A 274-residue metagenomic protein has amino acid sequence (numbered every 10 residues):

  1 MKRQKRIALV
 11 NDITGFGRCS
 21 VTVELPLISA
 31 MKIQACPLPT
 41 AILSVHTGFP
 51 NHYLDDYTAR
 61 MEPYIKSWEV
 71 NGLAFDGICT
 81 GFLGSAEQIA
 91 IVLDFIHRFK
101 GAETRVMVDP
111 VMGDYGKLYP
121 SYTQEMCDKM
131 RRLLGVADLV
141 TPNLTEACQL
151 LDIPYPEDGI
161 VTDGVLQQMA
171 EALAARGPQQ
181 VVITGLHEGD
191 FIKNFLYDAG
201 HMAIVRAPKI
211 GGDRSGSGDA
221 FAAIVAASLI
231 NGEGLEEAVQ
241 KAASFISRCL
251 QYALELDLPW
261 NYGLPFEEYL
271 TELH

Functional and structural regions predicted by a protein language model:
K2-V108, M112-P120, T271: Conserved N-terminal subdomain of the carbohydrate kinase-like
V10, M31, W68-N71, R98-F99 (+6 more regions): Change "in soluble alpha/beta enzymes" to "in soluble alpha/beta proteins
G15, M202-G216: Short pre-catalytic strand/loop immediately N-terminal to key active-site residues, enriched for Gly-Thr
R60-P63, R132, Q168, E237-F245: A non-catalytic, amphipathic alpha-helix used as a structural packing/dimerization or gating element in enzyme scaffolds
P120-M202: Conserved phosphate/ATP/ADP-binding segment of small-molecule kinases
Q149, G212-L235, V239: Short, small-residue alpha-helix embedded
E236-H274: Charged C-terminal helix
